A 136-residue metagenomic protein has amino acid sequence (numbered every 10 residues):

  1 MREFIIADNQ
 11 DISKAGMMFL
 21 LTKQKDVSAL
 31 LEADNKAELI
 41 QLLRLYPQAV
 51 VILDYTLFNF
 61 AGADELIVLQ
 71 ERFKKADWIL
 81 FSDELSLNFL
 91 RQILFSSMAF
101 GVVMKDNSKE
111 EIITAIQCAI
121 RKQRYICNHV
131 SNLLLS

Functional and structural regions predicted by a protein language model:
M1-I12, M17-L21: Conserved acidic segment of CheY-like receiver
D26-N35: Short hydrophobic/Thr-rich beta-strand motif most characteristic of the beta2 strand and flanking loop of CheY-like
D34-V50: Acidic, metal-coordinating helix/loop segments flanking the phosphotransfer/catalytic sites of two-component signaling
R44-Y46, Q70-K75, S96: Conserved phosphotransfer cores of two-component systems
V50-L69, L85: Conserved phosphotransfer microenvironments
V51, W78, V102-V103: Two-component signal transduction core modules
K75-L85: A short, hydrophobic beta-strand element within the central beta-sheet of small alpha/beta folds
L90-R91, F95, A99-S136: Short, flexible helix-to-coil linker/hinge segments that flank and couple to helix-turn-helix
